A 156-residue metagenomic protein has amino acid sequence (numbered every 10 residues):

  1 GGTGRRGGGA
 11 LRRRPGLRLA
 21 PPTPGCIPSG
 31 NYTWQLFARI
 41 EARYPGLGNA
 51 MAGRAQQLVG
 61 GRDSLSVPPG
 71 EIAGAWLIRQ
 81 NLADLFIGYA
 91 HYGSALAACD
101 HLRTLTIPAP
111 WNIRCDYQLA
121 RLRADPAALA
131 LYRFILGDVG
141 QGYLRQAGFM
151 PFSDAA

Functional and structural regions predicted by a protein language model:
G1-A156: Exported/periplasmic ABC-transporter solute-binding proteins
